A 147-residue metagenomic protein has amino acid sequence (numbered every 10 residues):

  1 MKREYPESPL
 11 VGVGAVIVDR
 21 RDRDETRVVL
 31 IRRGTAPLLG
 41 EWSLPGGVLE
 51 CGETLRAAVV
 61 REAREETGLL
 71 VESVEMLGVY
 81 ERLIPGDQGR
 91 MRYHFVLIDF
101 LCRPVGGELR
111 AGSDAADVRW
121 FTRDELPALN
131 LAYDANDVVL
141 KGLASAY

Functional and structural regions predicted by a protein language model:
M1-V28, L101: Conserved N-terminal beta-strand and adjoining loop/helix that marks the start of the Nudix/MutT-like hydrolase domain
Y5-P9, E41, R90-V96, A115: A generic structural micro-feature
G12, S43, E75, D99-L101: Conserved beta-strand segments that form the floor/walls of ligand-binding pockets within enzyme and binding domains
R21-T26, L38, Q88-M91: Short, solvent-exposed loop/turn segments that connect beta-strands within catalytic domains and beta-strand-rich
E25-E66: Conserved Nudix-box catalytic region and its N-terminal flanking loop in Nudix hydrolases and closely related
L70-V79: A short coil-to-beta-strand element that immediately follows conserved catalytic motifs
Y80-E108: Active-site-adjacent beta-strand/loop module that shapes the phosphate/pyrophosphate-binding cleft
E108-Y147: Nudix hydrolase/Nudix homology domain
